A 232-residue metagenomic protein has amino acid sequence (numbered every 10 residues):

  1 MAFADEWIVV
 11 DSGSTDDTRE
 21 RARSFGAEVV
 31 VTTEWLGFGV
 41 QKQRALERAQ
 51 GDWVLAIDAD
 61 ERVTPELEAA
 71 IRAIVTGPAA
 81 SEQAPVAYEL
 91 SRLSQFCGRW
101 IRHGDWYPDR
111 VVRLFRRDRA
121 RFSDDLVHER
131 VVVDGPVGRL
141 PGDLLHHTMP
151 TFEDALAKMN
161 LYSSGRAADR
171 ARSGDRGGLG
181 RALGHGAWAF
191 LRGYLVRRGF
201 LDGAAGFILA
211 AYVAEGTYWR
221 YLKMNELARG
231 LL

Functional and structural regions predicted by a protein language model:
M1-V9: Short, acidic, metal-binding catalytic loop of nucleotide-sugar glycosyltransferases
A2, R23-S24, E47: Solvent-exposed polar/charged
D5, A27-E28: Receiver (REC) domain switch/active-site residues of two-component response regulators
D11-E20, E34, D58: A conserved acidic beta->alpha catalytic loop
D16-F25, E66-L67: Acidic helix N-cap motif at the loop->helix transition within catalytic regions of sugar-transfer enzymes
R21, F25, T33, G37-Q43: Non-catalytic interaction surface on structured domains
V30-V31, G138: General small-molecule cofactor/ligand-binding pocket signal
G39-E47, D52-W53, I57, T64-L232: Catalytic-site signature of metal-activated, phosphate-bearing donor transferases, centered on the GT-A/GT-A-like
